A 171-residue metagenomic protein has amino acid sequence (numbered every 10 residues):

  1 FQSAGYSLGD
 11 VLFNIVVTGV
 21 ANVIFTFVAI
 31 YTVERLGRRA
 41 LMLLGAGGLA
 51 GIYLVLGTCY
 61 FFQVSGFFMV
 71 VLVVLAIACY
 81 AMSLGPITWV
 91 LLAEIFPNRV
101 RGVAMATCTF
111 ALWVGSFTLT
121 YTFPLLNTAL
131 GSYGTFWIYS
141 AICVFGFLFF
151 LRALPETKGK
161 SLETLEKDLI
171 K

Functional and structural regions predicted by a protein language model:
F1-K171: Alpha-helical transmembrane bundle of multi-pass membrane proteins
